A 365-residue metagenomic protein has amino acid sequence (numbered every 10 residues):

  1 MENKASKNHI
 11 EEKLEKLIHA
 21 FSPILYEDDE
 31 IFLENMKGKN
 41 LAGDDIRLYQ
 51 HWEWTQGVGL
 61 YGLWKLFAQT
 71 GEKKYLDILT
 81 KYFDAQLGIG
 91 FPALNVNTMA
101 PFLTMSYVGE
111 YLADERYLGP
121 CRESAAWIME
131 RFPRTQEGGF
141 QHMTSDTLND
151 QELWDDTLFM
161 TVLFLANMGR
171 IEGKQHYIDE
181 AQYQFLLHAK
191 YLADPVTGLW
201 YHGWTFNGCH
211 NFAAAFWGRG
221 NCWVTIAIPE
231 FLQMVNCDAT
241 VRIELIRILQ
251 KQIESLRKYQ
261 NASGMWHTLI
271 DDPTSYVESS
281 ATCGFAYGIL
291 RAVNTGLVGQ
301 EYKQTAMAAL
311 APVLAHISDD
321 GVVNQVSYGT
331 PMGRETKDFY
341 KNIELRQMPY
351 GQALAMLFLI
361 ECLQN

Functional and structural regions predicted by a protein language model:
E2-T55, Q69-K74, P92-A100, T104-W127 (+6 more regions): CBM-like carbohydrate-recognition segments
F67, G109, G169, T225 (+3 more regions): Alpha-solenoid repeat junctions
E72-F83: Acidic, serine/threonine-rich, low-complexity C-terminal transcriptional regulatory domains
L76-I78, G88-W204, H210-A214, D320: Extended ligand-binding groove/face enriched in aromatic
D155-D156, L163-T268, S275-A286, Q300-Y328: Extended ligand-binding clefts on enzyme/binding-domain cores
